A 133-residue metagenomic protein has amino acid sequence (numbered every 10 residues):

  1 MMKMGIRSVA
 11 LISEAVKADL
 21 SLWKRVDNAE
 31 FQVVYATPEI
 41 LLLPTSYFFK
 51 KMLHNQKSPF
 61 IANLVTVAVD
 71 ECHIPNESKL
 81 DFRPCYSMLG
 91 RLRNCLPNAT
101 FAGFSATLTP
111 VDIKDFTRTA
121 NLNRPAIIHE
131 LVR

Functional and structural regions predicted by a protein language model:
M1-K3, R25-V26, F48-K51, L80-C85 (+1 more regions): Short, glycine/charged-enriched secondary-structure capping and boundary segments
M1-L43, I128: Conserved nucleic-acid-binding Ia/Ib motif block in the N-terminal RecA-like helicase ATPase lobe
I12, V69, S105: Short beta-strand/turn micro-motifs composed of small residues that flank or help shape donor/cofactor-binding pockets
A15-K17, E39-L42, H73-I74, A106-V111 (+1 more regions): Conserved nucleotide-binding/hydrolysis micro-motifs of P-loop NTPases
L20-S21, Y47, S87, V111-K114: Generic alpha-helical secondary structure signal
F31-Q32, A36-T100: SF2 helicase catalytic motif II
L92-T100, F104-R133: Interdomain hinge/linker at the junction between the two RecA-like core domains of SF2 helicases
